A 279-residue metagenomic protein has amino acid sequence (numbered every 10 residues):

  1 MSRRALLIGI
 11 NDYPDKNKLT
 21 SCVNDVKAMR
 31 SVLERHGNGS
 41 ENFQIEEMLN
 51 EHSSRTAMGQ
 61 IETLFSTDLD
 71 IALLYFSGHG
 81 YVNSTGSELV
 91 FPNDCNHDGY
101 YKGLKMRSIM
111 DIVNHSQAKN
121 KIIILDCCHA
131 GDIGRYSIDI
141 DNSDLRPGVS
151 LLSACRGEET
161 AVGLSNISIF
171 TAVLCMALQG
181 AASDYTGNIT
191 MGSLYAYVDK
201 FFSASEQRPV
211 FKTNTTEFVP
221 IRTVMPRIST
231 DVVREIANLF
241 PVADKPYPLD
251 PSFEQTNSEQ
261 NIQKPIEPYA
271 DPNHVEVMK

Functional and structural regions predicted by a protein language model:
M1-E88, V242-K279: Boundary/activation segment at the start of structured domains
S2, E41, L49, S54-Y136 (+3 more regions): Caspase-like (clan CD) cysteine peptidase catalytic core
A5, S183-V277: Caspase-like cysteine protease fold
G9-I10, V26, L33, I122-K212: Active-site-proximal C-terminal subdomain of hydrolase catalytic domains
D12-K16, D94-C95, A181: Short interface patches used for recognition in eukaryotic signaling and trafficking proteins
N17-T20, Y101-K102, G163-N166: Short, solvent-exposed loop/turn segments at secondary-structure boundaries
C22-D25, L89-N93, D139-N142: Glycine-rich, phosphate-binding/catalytic loops in enzymes
F91, S153, R222: Residues in well-ordered beta-strands of folded domains
